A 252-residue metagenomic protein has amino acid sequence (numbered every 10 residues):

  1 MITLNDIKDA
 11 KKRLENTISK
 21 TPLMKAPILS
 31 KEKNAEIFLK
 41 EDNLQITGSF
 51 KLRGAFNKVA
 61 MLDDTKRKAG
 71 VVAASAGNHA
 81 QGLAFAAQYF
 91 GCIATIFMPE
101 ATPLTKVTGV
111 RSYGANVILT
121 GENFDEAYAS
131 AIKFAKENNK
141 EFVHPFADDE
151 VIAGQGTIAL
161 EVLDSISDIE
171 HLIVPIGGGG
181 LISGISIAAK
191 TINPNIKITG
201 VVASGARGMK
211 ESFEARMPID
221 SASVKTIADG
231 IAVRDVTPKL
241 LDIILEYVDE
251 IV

Functional and structural regions predicted by a protein language model:
M1-V252: PLP-dependent amino-acid enzyme catalytic core
